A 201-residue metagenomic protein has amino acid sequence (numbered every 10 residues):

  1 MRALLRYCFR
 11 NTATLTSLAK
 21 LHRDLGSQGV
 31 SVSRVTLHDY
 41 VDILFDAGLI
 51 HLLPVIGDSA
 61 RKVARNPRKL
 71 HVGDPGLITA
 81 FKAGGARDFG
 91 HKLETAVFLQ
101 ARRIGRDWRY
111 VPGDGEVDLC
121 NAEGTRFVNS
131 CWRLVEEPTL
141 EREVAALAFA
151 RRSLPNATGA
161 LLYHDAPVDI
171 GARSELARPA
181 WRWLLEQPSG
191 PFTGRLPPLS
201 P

Functional and structural regions predicted by a protein language model:
M1-F127, W132: Accessory nucleic acid-recognition modules appended to NTPase machines
H71, V128, A160-L162, L176-R178: Hydrophobic/aromatic beta-strand patches that form the interior of the parallel beta-sheet core in alpha/beta enzyme
D74, S153-T158, R195-P201: Nucleic-acid endonuclease domains
P75, S130, H164-D165, A180: Residues immediately flanking
K82-G84, T139-L140, A172, P188-G190: Short conserved micro-motifs at the rims of enzyme active sites and ligand-binding pockets
L134-E175: Catalytic cores of nucleic-acid endonucleases
D165-P201: Domain-level recognition of nuclease-like catalytic cores that cleave nucleotide substrates
